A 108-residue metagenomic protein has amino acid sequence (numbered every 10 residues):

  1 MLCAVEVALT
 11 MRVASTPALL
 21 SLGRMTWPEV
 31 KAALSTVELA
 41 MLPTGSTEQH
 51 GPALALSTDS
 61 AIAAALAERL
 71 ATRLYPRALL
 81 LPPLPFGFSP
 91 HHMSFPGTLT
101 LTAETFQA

Functional and structural regions predicted by a protein language model:
R12-A108: N-terminal catalytic or cofactor-binding beta/alpha core of small enzyme domains
